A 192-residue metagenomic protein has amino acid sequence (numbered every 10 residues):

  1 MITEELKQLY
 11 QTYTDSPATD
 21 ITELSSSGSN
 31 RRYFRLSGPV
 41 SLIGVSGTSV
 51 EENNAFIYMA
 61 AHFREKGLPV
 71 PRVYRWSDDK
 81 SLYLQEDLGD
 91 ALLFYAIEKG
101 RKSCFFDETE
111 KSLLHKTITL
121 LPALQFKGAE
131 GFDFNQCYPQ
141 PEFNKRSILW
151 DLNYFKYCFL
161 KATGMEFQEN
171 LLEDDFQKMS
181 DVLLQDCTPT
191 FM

Functional and structural regions predicted by a protein language model:
M1-D20: Juxta-kinase regulatory segment immediately upstream of eukaryotic protein kinase catalytic domains
Q8, Y58-A61, T119, D174 (+1 more regions): Generic recognition of well-ordered alpha-helical segments within structured catalytic/regulatory domains
S16, G28, S77, S147 (+1 more regions): A generic fold-level signal
S16-F34: ATP-binding glycine-rich phosphate-binding loop
P17-A18, P69-V70, F167: Residue-level detector of short coil/turn "hinge" positions at structural boundaries
R32-L36, V73, L124-Q125, K178-M192: Active-site acidic catalytic loop and adjacent metal/ATP-binding pocket of ATP-dependent phosphoryl transfer enzymes
F34-W150, K161: ATP-binding pocket architecture of kinase catalytic cores
P139-S180: Active-site catalytic-loop/activation-segment of kinase and kinase-like phosphoryl-transfer enzymes
